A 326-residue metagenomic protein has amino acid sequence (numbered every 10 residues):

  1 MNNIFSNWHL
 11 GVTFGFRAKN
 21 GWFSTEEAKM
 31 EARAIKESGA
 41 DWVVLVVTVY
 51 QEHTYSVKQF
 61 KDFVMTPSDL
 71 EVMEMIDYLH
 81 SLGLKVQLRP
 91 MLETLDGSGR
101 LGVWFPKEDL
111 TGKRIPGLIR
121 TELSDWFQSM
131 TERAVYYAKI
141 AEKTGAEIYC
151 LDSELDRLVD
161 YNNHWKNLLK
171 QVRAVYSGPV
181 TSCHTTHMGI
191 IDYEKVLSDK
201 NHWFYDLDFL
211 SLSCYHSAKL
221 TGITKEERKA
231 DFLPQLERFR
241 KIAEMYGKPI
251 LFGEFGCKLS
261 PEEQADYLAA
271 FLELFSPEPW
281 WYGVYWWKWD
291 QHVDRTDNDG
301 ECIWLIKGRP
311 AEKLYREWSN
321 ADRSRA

Functional and structural regions predicted by a protein language model:
M1-S6, W22-F23, P261-L268, L274-A326: Aromatic-rich peripheral "rim/lid" segments of glycoside hydrolase catalytic domains that contact and position glycan
N7-T13, D41-V44, K85-Q87, E147-C150 (+4 more regions): Structural preference for beta-strand elements that scaffold enzyme active sites
G15-W22, S56-D69, P116-S129, D152-V159 (+3 more regions): The substrate-binding groove and active-site-proximal loops of carbohydrate-active enzymes, especially glycoside
N20-E37, F60-S81, E132: Aromatic- and glycine-enriched glycan-recognition loops and surfaces that form the carbohydrate-binding subsites
N20-K36, F127-I140, M188-W203, A265-F275: Short, acidic/polar
S38-V57, E71-L158, W289-H292: Substrate-binding cleft and catalytic face of glycoside hydrolase catalytic domains, especially the flexible beta-alpha
S68-D69, E74-M75, L82, R89 (+5 more regions): Glycoside hydrolase catalytic-domain groove-lining segments
R133, I148, Y161-H184, M245: Active-site neighborhood of glycoside hydrolase catalytic domains
